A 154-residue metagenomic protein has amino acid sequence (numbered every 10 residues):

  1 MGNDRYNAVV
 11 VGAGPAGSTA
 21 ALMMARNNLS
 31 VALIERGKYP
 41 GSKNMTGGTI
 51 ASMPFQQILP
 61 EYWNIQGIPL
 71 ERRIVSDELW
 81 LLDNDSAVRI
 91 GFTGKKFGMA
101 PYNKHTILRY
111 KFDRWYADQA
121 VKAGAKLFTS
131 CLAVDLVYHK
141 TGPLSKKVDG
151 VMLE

Functional and structural regions predicted by a protein language model:
N3-L33: N-terminal Rossmann-like FAD-binding beta1-loop-alpha1 element of flavoenzymes
D4, R73-V75, T129: Short, basic and Ser/Thr-rich N-terminal targeting/leader segments
G17, P40, V88: Flexible, glycine-rich phosphate/dinucleotide-binding loops and adjacent beta-alpha linkers at cofactor/substrate
A21, S52, A117: Short glycine-/small-residue-rich flexible loop motifs, especially phosphate/cofactor-binding loops
N27, G37-D85: N-terminal FAD cofactor-binding segment of flavoenzymes
L79-E154: Feature captures the FAD/FMN-dependent oxidoreductase FAD-binding
